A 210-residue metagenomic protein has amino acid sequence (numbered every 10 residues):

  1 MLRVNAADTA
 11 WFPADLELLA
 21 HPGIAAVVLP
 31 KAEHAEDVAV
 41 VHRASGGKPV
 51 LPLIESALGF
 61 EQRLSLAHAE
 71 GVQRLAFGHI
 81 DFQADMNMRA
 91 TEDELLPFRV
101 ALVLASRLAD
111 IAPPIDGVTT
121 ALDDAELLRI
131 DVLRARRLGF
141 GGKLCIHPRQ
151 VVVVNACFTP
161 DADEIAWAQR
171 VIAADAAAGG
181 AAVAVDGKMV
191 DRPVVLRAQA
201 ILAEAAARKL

Functional and structural regions predicted by a protein language model:
M1-L210: Expand to "…catalyze enediolate/carbanion chemistry for C-C bond making/breaking, isomerization, decarboxylation
